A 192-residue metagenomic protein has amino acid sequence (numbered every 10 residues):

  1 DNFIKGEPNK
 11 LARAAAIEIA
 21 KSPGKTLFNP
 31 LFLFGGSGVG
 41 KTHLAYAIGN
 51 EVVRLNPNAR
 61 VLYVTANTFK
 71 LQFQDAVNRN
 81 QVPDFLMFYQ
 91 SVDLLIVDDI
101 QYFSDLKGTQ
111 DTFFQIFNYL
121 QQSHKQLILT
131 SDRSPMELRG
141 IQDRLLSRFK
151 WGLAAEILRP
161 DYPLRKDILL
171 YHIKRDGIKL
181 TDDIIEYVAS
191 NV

Functional and structural regions predicted by a protein language model:
D1-L31, N50: Pre-Walker A (pre-P-loop) alpha-helix and adjacent loop at the N terminus of AAA/AAA+ ATPase modules, a conserved
G24-Y46: Walker A/P-loop nucleotide-binding motif
N58-L94, S104-K107: Short glycine-rich substrate-engagement loop in P-loop NTPases that contacts/grips substrate
Y63-V64, I96-D98, Q126-D132, S147: Structural recognition of the conserved hydrophobic beta-strand(s) that form the central parallel beta-sheet of P-loop
Q74-N78, P135-W151: Short regulatory helix/loop adjacent to the ATP-binding pocket of P-loop NTPases
E137-R139, G152-L164: Conserved AAA+ ATPase "SRH/arginine-finger" region at the nucleotide-binding site
G152, K166-K179: Conserved AAA+ ATPase "sensor/coupling" helix adjacent to the nucleotide-binding pocket
K166, K179-N191: Short conserved motifs of the RecA-like P-loop NTPase core
